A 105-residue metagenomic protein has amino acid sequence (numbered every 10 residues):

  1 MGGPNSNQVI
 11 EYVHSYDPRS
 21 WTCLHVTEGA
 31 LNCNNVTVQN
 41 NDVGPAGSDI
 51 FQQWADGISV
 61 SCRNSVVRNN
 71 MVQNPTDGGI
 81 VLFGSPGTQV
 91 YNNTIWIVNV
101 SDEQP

Functional and structural regions predicted by a protein language model:
P4-R19, H25-E28, N32-S48, D56-G57 (+3 more regions): Right-handed parallel beta-helix
